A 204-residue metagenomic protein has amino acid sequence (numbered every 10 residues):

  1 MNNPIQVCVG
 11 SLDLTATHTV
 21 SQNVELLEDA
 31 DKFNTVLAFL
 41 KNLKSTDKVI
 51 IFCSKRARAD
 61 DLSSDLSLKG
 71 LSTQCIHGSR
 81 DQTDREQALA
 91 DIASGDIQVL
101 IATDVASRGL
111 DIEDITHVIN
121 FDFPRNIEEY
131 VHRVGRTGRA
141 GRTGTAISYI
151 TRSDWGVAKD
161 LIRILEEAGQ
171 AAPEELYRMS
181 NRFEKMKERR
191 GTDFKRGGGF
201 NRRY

Functional and structural regions predicted by a protein language model:
M1-R189, F200-Y204: Conserved helicase RecA-like core
R196-G197: Intrinsically disordered, low-complexity transactivation regions of eukaryotic transcriptional regulators
